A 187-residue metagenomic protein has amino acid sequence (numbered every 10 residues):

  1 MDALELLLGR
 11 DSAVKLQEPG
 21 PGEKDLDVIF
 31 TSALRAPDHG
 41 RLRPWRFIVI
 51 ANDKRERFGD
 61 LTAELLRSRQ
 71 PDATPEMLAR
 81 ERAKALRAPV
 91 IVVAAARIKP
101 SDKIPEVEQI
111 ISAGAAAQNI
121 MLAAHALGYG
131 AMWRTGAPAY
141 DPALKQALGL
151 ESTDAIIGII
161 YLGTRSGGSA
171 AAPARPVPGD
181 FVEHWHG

Functional and structural regions predicted by a protein language model:
M1-R87, G187: N-terminal amphipathic, basic helical "cap/leader" segment at the start of enzyme domains
A3-S12, I156-G187: C-terminal helix-cap and adjacent tail motif
A33, V92, I98-A147: Small-aliphatic-rich amphipathic alpha-helix that forms the alpha element of a beta-alpha
N52-R57, A63-E64, I98-P100, P142 (+1 more regions): Short, charged/polar surface micro-motifs in flexible loops or helix N-caps
A79-A96, P100-S101: Ordered, amphipathic secondary-structure segments that act as subunit-interaction surfaces in large macromolecular
P89-I91, G130, D154-I157: Structural motif
L144-I157: Short, electropositive alpha-helical surface patch
